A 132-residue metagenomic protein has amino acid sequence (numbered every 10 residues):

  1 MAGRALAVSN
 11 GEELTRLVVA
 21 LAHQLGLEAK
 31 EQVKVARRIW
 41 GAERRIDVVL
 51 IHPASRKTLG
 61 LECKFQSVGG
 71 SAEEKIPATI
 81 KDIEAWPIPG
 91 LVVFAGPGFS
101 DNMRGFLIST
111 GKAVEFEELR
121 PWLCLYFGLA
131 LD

Functional and structural regions predicted by a protein language model:
M1-R37: Acidic-basic catalytic patches of nuclease active cores, encompassing PD-(D/E)XK and other metal-cofactor nuclease
T15-R16, E43, I76-I80: Short amphipathic alpha-helical segment that frequently serves as the phosphate-/nucleotide-binding helix
H23-L27, P87, G111: Glycine-centered loop/turn motif at secondary-structure junctions
E28-S55, G70: Active-site metal-binding core of divalent-cation-utilizing nuclease and nuclease-like domains
A29, G90, A113-E115: Hydrophobic beta-strand scaffold residues
V35, F65, R120: Active-site-proximal loop/turn and secondary-structure-junction residues that shape catalytic pockets, frequently
T58-L59, K64-T110: Catalytic cores of nucleic-acid endonucleases
F94-D132: Domain-level recognition of nuclease-like catalytic cores that cleave nucleotide substrates
